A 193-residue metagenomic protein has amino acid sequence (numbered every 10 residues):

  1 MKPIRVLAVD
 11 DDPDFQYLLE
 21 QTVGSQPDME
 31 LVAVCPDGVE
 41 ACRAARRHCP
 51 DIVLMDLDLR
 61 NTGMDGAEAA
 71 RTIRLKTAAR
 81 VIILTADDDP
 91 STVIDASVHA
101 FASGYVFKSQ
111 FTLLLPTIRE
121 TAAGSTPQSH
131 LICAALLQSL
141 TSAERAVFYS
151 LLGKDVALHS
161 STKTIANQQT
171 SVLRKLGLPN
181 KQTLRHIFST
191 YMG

Functional and structural regions predicted by a protein language model:
K2-F15, L19-V23: Conserved acidic segment of CheY-like receiver
R43, M64-T77, D95: Short amphipathic alpha-helix used as the core "switch/output" element in two-component signaling
H48-L59: Active-site beta3 strand of CheY-like receiver
E68, D88-Y105: Alpha4 helix (beta4-alpha4-beta5 surface) of REC/receiver domains from two-component response regulators
A78-D89: A short, hydrophobic beta-strand element within the central beta-sheet of small alpha/beta folds
D89-V93, S109-R119, H130-L131: C-terminal output helix
H130-T170, R174-K175: Helix-turn-helix DNA-binding segment
T170-G193: Basic, Lys/Arg-enriched C-terminal extension of HTH/homeodomain DNA-binding domains
